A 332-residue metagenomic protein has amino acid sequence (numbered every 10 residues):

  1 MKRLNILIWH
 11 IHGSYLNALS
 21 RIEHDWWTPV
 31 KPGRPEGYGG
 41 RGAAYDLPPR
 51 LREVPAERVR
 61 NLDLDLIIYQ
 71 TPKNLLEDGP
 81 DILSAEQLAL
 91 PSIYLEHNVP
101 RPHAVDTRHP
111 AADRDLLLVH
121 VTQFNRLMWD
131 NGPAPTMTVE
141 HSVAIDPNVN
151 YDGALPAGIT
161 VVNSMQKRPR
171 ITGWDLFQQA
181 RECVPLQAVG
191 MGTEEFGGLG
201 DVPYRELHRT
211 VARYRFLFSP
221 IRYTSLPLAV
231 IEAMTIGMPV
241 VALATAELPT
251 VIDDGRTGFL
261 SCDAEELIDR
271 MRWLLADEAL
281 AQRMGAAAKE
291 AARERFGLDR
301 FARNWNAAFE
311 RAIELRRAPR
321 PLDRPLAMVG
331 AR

Functional and structural regions predicted by a protein language model:
H12-Y15, H24-D115, Q123-L127: Extended catalytic core of nucleotide-activated donor transferases of GT-like folds
M128-G132, S142-Y204: Conserved catalytic-core segment of nucleotide-activated headgroup transferases in glycan assembly
L217-F218: A short hydrophobic beta-strand element within the catalytic core of glycosyltransferases that build diverse glycans
R222: Aromatic "clamp/platform" in nucleotide-sugar-dependent glycosyltransferases that forms part of the donor/acceptor
P227-V230, L248: Short glycine/serine-rich donor-binding loops of glycosyltransferases
P239-A242: Short hydrophobic beta-strand element within catalytic cores of glycosyltransferases and related nucleotide-activated
D254-E265, W273-E278: Conserved acidic donor-binding segment of nucleotide-sugar-dependent glycosyltransferases
A276-A318, R332: A charged, aromatic-enriched C-terminal amphipathic alpha-helix characteristic of glycosyltransferases across folds
